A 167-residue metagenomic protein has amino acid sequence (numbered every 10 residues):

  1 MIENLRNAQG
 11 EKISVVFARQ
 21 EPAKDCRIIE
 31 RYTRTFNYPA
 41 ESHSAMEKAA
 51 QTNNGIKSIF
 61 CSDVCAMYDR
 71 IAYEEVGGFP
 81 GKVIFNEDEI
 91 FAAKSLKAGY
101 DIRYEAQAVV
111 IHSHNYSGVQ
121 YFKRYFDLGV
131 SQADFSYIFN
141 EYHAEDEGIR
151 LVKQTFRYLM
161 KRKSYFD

Functional and structural regions predicted by a protein language model:
I2-Y32: Conserved donor NDP-sugar-binding/catalytic core segment of glycosyltransferases
A18-K24, T35-S58: Short, flexible, basic/aromatic active-site loop/helix in glycosyltransferases
M46-Y68, V83-I84, Q132, S136: A recurrent flexible, glycine/aromatic-enriched loop bordering the glycosyltransferase active site that acts as
S58-Y68, A72, G77, E89 (+1 more regions): Short glycine- and hydrophobic/aromatic-rich loop-to-beta-strand nucleating segment in the catalytic cores
K82, A98-F122, D134-F135: Active-site donor/metal-binding and catalytic loop motifs of nucleotide-sugar-dependent glycosylation enzymes
F85-F91: Acidic donor-binding loop at a coil-to-helix junction in glycosyltransferase catalytic cores that engages
K94-L96: Hydrophobic residues within well-ordered alpha-helices
R124-V130, D134, E141-D167: Non-catalytic, C-terminal membrane-associated alpha-helical segments of glycosyltransferases
